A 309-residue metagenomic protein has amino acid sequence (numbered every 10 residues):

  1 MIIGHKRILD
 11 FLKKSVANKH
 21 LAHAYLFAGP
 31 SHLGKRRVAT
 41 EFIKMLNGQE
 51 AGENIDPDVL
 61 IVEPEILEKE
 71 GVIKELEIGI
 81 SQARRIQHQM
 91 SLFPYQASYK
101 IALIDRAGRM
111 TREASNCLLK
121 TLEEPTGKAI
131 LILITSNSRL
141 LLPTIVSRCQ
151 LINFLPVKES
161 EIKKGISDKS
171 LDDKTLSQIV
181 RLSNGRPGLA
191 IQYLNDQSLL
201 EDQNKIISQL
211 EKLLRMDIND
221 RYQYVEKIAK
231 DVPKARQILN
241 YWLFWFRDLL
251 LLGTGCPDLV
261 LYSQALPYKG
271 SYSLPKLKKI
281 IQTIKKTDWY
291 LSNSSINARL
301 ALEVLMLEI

Functional and structural regions predicted by a protein language model:
M1-E113: Clamp-loader machinery-focused feature within the broader ASCE/P-loop NTPase space
M1-M45, Q49-A51, G127-A129, N137-Y241 (+1 more regions): Charged, glycine-rich active-site and insertion segments that engage polyanionic ligands
H88, K120, S147: Conserved adenine-binding aromatic site and its adjacent loop/helix in ATP-hydrolyzing domains
S91, N116-L133: Conserved catalytic/switch belt of AAA+ P-loop NTPases
D105-R106, L133-S138: A short beta-strand-to-loop transition that corresponds to the Sensor-1 phosphate-sensing loop of AAA+ P-loop ATPases
R109, E124, L140: Residues immediately C-terminal
